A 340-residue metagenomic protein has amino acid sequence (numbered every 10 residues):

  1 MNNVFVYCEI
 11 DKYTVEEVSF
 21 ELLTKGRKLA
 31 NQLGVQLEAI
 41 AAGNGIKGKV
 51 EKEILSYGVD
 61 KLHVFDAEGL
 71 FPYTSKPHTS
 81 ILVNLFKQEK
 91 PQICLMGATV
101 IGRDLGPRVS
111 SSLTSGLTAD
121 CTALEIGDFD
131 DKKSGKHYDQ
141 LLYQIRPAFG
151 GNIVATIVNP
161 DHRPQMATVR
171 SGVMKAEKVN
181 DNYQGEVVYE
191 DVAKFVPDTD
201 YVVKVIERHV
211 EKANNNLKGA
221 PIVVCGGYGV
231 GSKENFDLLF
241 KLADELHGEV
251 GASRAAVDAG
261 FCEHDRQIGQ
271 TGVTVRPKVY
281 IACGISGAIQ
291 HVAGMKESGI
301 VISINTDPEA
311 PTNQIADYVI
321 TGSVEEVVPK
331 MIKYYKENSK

Functional and structural regions predicted by a protein language model:
M1-K340: N-terminal glycine-rich FAD/FM-binding segment characteristic of electron-transfer flavoproteins
